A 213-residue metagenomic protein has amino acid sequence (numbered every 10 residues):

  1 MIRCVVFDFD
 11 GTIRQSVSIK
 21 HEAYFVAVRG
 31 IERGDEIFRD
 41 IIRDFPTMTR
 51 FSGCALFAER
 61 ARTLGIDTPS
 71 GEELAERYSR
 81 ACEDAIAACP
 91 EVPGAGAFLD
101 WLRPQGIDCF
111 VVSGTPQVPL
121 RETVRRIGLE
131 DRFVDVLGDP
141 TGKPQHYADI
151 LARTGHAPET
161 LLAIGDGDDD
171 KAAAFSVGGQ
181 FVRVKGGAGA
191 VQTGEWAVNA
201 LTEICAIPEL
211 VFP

Functional and structural regions predicted by a protein language model:
M1-R3, D100, Q117, R121-P213: Asp-based, Mg2+/Mn2+-dependent phosphohydrolase catalytic module
I2-P93: N-terminal helical cap/lid subdomain that shapes the substrate entry/recognition surface in HAD-like hydrolases
G11, A85-I86, I107, V134 (+1 more regions): Short, contiguous strand/loop micro-motifs
Q15, V111-S113, R183: Hydrophobic residues in well-ordered beta-strands that form the structural core
I19, T49, P90-G94, T115-P116 (+3 more regions): Short beta->alpha linker loops
E32, R62-G65, G106, G128 (+2 more regions): Glycine-centered loop/turn motif at secondary-structure junctions
I66, C89-P90, A97, R125-R126 (+1 more regions): Acidic beta-strand-loop-alpha-helix segment within the catalytic core of divalent metal-dependent phosphate-processing
E83-V111, Q117, R121, P144-Y147: Short, acidic loop-to-helix structural element flanking the phosphoryl-transfer center in phosphate-processing enzymes
